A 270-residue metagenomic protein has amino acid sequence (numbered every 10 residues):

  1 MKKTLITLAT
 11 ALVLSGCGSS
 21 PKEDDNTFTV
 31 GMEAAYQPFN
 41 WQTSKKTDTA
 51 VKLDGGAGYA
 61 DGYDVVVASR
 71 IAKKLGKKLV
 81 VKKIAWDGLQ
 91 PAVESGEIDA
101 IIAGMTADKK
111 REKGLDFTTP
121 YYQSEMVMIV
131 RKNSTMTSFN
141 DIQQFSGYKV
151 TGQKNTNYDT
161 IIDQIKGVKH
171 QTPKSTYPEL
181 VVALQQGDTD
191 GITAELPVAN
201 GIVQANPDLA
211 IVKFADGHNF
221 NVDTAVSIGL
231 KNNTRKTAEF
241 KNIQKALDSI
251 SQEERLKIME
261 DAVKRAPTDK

Functional and structural regions predicted by a protein language model:
S15-G16: C-terminal motif of bacterial Sec signal peptides marking the signal peptidase cleavage site
E23-G104, K113: Extracytoplasmic small-molecule ligand-binding "clamshell" domains of the periplasmic binding protein/Venus flytrap
A34-A35, Q123-V130, Q204-L247, P267-K270: Periplasmic-binding protein-like
Q37, A57-K74, M105, V127-V181 (+1 more regions): Bilobed "Venus flytrap"/periplasmic-binding protein-like clamshell domains and structurally analogous long
V65-K74, Y148, T156, D223-T268: Extended ligand-binding regions for polar small-molecule ligands
K73, K78-Q144, H218-N221: Acidic, polar ligand-binding/catalytic clefts
G76-K78, E94-A103, Y148-K149, Q185-V198 (+1 more regions): Alpha-to-beta junction loops
G88, G104-G114, I161-Q164, D190-V222: A ligand-binding cleft/hinge motif common to bilobed small-molecule-binding domains
